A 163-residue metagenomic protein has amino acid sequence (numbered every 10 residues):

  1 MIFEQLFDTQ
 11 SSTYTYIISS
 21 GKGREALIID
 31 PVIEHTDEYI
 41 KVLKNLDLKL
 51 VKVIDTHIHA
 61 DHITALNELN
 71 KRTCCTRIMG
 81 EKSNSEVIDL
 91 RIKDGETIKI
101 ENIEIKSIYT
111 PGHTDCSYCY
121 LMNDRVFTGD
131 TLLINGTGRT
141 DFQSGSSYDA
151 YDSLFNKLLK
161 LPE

Functional and structural regions predicted by a protein language model:
M1, V87, K93, L132-T137: Residue-level signal for pocket-adjacent positions within structured domains
M1-L48, C119-G129, N135: Conserved beta-strand hairpin/beta-sheet module of binuclear metal-dependent hydrolase folds, prominently
L6-D8, S19, N67-E68, D89-L90 (+4 more regions): Short secondary-structure boundary/capping segments
S12, G23, I33-Y109: Active-site HxH/HxHxD metal-binding segment of metal-dependent hydrolases
I17, T97-M122: Core dinuclear metal-dependent hydrolase active-site scaffold
I18, D30, H57, L69 (+4 more regions): Divalent metal-coordination and catalytic microenvironments
R24, T114-E163: Metallo-beta-lactamase
I28, I58, R139: Generic anion/oxyanion-binding catalytic loop in active/binding sites
